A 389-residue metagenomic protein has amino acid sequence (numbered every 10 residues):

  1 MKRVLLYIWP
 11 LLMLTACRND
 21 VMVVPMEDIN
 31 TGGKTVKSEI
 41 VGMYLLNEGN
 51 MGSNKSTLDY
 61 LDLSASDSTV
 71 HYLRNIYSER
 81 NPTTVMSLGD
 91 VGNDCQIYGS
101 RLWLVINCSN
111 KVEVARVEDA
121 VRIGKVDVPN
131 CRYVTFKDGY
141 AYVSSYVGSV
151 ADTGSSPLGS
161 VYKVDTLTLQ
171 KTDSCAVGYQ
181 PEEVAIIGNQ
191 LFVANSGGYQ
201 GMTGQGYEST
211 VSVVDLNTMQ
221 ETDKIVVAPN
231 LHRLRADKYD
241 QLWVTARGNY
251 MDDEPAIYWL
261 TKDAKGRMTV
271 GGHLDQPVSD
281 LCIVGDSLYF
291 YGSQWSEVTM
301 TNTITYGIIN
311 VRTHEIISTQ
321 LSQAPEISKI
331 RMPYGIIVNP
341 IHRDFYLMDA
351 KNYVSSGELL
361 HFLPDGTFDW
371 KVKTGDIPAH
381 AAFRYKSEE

Functional and structural regions predicted by a protein language model:
M1-K2, R18: N-terminal hydrophobic targeting signals that begin at the initiator methionine
K2-P10: Sec-dependent signal peptide recognition, specifically the positively charged N-region followed immediately by
P10-L12, T367: Short linear sequence elements within intrinsically disordered, low-complexity coil regions
L14-A16: C-terminal motif of bacterial Sec signal peptides marking the signal peptidase cleavage site
R18-E389: Predominantly soluble domains enriched in secretory-pathway, periplasmic, or organellar proteins
